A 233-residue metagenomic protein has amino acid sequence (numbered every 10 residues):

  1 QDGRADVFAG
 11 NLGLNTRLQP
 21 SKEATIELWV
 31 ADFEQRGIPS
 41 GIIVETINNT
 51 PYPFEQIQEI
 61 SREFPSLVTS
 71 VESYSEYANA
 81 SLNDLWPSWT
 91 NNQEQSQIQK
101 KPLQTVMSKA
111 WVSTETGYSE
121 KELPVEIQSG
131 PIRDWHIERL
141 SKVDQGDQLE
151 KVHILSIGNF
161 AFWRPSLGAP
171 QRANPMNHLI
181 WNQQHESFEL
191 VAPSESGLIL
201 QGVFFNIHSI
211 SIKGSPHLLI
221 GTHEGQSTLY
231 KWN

Functional and structural regions predicted by a protein language model:
Q1-N233: Beta-propeller-forming repeat regions
